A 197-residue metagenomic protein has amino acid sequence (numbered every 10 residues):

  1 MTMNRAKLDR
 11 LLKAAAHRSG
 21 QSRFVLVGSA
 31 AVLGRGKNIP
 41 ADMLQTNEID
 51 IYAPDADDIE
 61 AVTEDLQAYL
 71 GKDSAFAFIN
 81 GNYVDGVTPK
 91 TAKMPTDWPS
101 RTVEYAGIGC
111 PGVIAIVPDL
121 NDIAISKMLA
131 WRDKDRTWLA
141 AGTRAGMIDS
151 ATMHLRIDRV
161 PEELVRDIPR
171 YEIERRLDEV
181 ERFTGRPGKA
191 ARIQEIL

Functional and structural regions predicted by a protein language model:
M1-L197: Compositionally biased terminal segments of proteins
